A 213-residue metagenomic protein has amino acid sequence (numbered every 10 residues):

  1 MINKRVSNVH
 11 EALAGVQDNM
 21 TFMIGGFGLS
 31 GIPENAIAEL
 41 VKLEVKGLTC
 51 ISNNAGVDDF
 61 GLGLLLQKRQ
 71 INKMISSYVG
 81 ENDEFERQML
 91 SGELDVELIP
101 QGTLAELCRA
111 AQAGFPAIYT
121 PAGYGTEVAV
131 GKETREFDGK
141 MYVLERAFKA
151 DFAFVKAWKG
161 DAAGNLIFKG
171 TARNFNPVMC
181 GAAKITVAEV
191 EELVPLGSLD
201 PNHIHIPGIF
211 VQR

Functional and structural regions predicted by a protein language model:
M1-R213: Conserved alpha/beta enzyme-core scaffold
